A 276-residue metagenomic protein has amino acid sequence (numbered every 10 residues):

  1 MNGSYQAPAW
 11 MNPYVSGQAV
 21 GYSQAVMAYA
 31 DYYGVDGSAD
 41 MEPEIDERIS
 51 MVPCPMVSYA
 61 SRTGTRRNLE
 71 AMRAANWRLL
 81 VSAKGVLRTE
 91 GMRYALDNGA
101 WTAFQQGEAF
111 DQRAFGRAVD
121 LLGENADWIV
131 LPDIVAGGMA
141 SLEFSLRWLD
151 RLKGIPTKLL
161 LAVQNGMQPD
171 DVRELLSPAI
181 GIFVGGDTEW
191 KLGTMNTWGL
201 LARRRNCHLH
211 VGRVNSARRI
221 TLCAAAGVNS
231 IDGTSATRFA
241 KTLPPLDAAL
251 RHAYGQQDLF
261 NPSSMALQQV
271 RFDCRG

Functional and structural regions predicted by a protein language model:
M1-W148, H252, L259, V270-G276: Non-catalytic, usually N-terminal nucleic-acid engagement modules in DNA/RNA processing proteins
M51-C54, K153-L160, L201-G212: Short beta-strand/loop segments at the ligand-binding rim of alpha/beta enzyme cores
D97, L161, C223: Conserved, mostly hydrophobic/aromatic
F110, D171-E174, N215-S230: Catalytic cores of alpha/beta
A140-R147, M167-S177, T194-W198: Distinct, well-ordered alpha-helical segments
V163-G166, H208-R218: Glycine-rich beta-to-alpha transition loops that act as phosphate-gripper elements at the mouths of alpha/beta enzyme
G186-T188, A224-L250: Glycine-rich phosphate-binding active-site loops on the catalytic face of alpha/beta enzymes
R238-G276: C-terminal helical cap(s) of enzyme catalytic domains, especially alpha/beta-barrels
